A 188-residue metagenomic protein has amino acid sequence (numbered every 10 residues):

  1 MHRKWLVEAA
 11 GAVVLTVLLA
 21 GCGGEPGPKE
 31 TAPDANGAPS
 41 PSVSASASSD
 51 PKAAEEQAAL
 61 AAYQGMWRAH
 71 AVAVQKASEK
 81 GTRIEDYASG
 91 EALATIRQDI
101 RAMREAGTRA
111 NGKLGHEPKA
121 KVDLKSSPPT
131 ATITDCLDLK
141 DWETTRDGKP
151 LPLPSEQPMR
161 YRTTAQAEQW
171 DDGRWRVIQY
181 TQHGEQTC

Functional and structural regions predicted by a protein language model:
M1-A10: Bacterial N-terminal signal peptides that target proteins for export
K4, T132, P152-C188: Short beta-strand edge/turn micro-motifs at domain boundaries
V17-G21: C-terminal motif of bacterial Sec signal peptides marking the signal peptidase cleavage site
G23-P26: Bacterial signal peptide processing site
K29-P39: Extracytoplasmic/lumenal low-complexity Ser/Thr/Pro-rich segments of cell-envelope proteins
V43-K113: Core segments of small alpha/beta cavity-forming domains
A88, D135-L139, T181: A mature extracytoplasmic/lumenal domain signature
A106-D147: Surface-exposed, charged secondary-structure patches
